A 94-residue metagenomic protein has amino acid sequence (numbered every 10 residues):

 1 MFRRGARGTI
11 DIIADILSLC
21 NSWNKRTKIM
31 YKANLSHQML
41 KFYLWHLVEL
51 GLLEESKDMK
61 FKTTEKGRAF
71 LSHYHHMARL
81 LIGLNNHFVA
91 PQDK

Functional and structural regions predicted by a protein language model:
M1-A14: Short alpha-helical segments that sit at the start of domains
R3, L35-E49: Short amphipathic alpha-helical interaction segments
G8, N21-S22: Helix-turn-helix/winged-helix DNA-binding modules
I16-C20: Short helix-to-turn junction characteristic of helix-turn-helix DNA-binding domains, especially the helix
W23-K32: Short acidic, hydrophobic short linear motifs in intrinsically disordered regions
V48-D58: A short, conserved structural fragment
M59-H75: Basic, amphipathic "hinge/linker" alpha-helix immediately C-terminal to the N-terminal HTH DNA-binding motif
H76-K94: Amphipathic alpha-helical dimerization/coiled-coil segments that flank or bridge DNA-binding/regulatory modules
